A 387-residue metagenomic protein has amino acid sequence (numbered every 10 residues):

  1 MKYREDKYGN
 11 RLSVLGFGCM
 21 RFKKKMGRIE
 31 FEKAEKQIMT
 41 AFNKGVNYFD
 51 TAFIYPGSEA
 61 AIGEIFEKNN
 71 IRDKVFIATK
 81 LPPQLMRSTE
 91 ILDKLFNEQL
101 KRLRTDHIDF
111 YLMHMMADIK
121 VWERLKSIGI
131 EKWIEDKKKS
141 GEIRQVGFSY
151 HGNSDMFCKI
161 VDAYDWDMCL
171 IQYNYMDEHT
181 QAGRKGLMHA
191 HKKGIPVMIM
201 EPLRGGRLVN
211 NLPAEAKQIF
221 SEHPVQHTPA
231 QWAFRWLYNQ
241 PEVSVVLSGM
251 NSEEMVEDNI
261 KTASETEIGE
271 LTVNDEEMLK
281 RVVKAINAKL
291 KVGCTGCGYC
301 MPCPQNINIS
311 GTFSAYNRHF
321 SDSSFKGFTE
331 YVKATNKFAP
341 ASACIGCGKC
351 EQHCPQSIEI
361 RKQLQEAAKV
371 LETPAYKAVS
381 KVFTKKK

Functional and structural regions predicted by a protein language model:
M1-V75, K139: N-terminal binding-site loop/beta-alpha segment at the start of enzyme catalytic domains that lines or forms
S13-F17, F49-D50, V75-T79, I108-M113 (+4 more regions): Hydrophobic faces of well-ordered beta-strands that scaffold small-molecule active sites in alpha/beta enzyme cores
C19, F53-P56, L112-M115, Y150 (+3 more regions): Residues that line or immediately flank small-molecule/substrate-binding pockets and catalytic motifs
K25-M26, M39, N43, M86-L203 (+3 more regions): Glycine/proline-rich, positively charged, aromatic-decorated active-site loop/lid region on the catalytic face
T40, V46-N47, F66, D165 (+1 more regions): Structured C-terminal cap/extension of enzyme domains
P56-G57, G152-D155, E254: Short alpha-helical
I62-I65, M156-I160, V256-N259: Hydrophobic packing residues within well-ordered alpha-helices of enzyme cores
L81-P83, L371: Acidic, glycine-rich active-site loops and adjacent beta-strand->loop/helix elements that engage anionic groups
